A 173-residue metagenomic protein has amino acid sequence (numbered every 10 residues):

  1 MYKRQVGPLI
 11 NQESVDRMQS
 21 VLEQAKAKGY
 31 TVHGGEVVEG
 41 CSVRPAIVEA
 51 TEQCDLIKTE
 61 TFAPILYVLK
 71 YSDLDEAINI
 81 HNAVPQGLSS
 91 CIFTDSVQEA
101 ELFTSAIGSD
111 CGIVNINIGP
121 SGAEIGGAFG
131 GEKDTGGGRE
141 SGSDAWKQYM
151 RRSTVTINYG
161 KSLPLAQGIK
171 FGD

Functional and structural regions predicted by a protein language model:
M1-Q5: Conserved small/polar residues in nucleotide/adenosyl-binding loops
L9-Q19: Short beta-strand to alpha-helix junction loop
S20-K26: Helical element adjacent to the flavin cofactor pocket in flavoenzyme catalytic cores
A27-E36: Short secondary-structure junctions
S42-D173: Conserved C-terminal structural/oligomerization subdomain of aldehyde/semialdehyde dehydrogenase
